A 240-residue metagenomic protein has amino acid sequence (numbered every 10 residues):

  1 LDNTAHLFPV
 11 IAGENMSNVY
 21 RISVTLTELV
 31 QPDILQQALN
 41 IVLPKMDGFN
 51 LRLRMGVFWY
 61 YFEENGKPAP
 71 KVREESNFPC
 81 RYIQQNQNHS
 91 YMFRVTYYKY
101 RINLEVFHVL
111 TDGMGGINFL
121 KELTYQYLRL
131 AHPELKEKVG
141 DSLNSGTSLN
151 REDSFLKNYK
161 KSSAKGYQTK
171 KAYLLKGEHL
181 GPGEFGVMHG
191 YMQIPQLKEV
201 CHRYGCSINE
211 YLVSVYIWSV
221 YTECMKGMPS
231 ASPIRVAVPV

Functional and structural regions predicted by a protein language model:
L1-N150, K198-H202, S207-S232: Non-catalytic N-terminal regions of enzymes
L1-P9, Q85-S90, S162-Q168, L180-E184 (+1 more regions): Short, functional N-terminal and low-complexity linear motifs
V24-T25, G190-M192, V238: Short beta-strand element of the conserved SAM-dependent methyltransferase core
D153-C206: Flexible, P/S/T/G-rich "lid" or insertion loops adjacent to the active sites of thioester-utilizing
I234-V240: Acidic/histidine-rich catalytic neighborhood
